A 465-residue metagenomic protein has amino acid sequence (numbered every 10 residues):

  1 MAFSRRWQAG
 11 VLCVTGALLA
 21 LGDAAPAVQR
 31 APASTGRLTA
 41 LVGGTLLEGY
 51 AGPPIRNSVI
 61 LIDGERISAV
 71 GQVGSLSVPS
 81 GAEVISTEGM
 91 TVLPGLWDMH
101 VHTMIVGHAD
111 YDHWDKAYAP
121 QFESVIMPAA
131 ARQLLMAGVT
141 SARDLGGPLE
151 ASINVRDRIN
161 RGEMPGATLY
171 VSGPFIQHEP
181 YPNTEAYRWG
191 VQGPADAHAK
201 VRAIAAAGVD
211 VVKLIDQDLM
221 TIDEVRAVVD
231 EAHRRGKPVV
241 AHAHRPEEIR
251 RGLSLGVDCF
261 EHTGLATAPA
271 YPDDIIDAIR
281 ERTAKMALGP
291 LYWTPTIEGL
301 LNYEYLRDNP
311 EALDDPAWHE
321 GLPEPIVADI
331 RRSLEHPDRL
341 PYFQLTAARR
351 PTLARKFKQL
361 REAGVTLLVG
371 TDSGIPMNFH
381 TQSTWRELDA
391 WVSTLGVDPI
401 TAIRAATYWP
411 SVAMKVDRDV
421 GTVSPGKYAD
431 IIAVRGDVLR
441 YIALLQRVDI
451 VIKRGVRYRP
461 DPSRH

Functional and structural regions predicted by a protein language model:
G10-A20: Bacterial N-terminal signal peptides
R30-T35, L46, G52-L93: Histidine-rich, glycine-flanked metal-binding segment
M90-R158, P182, D223, H244-H262: Metal-associated gating/positioning segment near the N- to mid-region
T103-F122, H178-A195, G264-A270, D338-L345: Acidic/histidine-rich helix-loop elements that form or flank divalent-metal/phosphate-binding sites at the catalytic
M127-E150, A167-P174, A207-Q217, P238 (+3 more regions): Divalent metal-dependent hydrolysis catalytic cores, especially in the metallo-beta-lactamase
L214-R349, L368, I375, L395-G396 (+2 more regions): Active-site core of metal-dependent hydrolases
R234, P337-Q344, R350-V434: His/Asp/Glu-enriched, well-ordered alpha-helical/loop segment that forms or immediately abuts the divalent-metal
A406-Y408, P425-H465: C-terminal cap of metal-dependent C-N hydrolases
